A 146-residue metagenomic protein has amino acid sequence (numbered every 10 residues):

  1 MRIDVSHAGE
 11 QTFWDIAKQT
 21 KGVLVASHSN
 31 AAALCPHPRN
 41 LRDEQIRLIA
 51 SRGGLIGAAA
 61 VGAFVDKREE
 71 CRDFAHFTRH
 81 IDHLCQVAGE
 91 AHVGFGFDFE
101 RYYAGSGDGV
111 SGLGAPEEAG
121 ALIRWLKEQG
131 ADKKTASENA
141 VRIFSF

Functional and structural regions predicted by a protein language model:
M1-V25, P38-G53, A75-A91: Histidine/acidic residue-rich metal-binding segments in metalloenzymes
I3, H28, I56, D98 (+2 more regions): Conserved, mostly hydrophobic/aromatic
A8-W14, A31-L34, G62-D66, R101-Y103: Active-site environment of divalent metal-dependent phosphoester hydrolases
A50, L55-E69: A conserved active-site cap/scaffold subdomain adjacent to cofactor or substrate pockets
A59-A60, A88-G112: Short acidic/histidine-rich active-site segments
R68-F74, Y103-L113, W125-K134: Outer-membrane beta-barrel pore domains
D73, R79-D82, A88-G89, K134 (+1 more regions): C-terminal functional module detector
G114-F146: Mid-to-C-terminal alpha-helical segments outside catalytic/metal-binding sites
